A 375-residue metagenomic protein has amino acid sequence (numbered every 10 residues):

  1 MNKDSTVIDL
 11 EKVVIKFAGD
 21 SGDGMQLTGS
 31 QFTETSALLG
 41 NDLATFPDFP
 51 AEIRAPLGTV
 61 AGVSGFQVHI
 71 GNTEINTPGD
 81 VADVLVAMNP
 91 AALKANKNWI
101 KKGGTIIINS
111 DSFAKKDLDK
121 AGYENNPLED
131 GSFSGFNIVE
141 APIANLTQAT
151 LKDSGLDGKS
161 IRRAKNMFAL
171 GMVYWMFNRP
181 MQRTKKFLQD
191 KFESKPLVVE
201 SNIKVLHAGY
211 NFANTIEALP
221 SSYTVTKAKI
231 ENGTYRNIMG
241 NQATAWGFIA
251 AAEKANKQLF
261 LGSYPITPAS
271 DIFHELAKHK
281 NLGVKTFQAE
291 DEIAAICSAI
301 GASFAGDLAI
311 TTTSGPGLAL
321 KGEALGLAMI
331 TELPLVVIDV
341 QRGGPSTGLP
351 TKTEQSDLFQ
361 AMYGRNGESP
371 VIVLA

Functional and structural regions predicted by a protein language model:
M1-A255: Active-site cofactor/cluster-binding pocket
E11, K186-L188, E253-K254, A277 (+2 more regions): Short acidic (Asp/Glu) and glycine-rich catalytic loops that position anionic groups and cofactors
K12-I100, W246, L259, T267-Y363: Thiamine diphosphate
G79, F133-F136, E140-T147, E354-A375: Conserved thiamine diphosphate
Y264: Acidic, PIN/NYN-like endoribonuclease modules and their adjacent C-terminal/linker elements
